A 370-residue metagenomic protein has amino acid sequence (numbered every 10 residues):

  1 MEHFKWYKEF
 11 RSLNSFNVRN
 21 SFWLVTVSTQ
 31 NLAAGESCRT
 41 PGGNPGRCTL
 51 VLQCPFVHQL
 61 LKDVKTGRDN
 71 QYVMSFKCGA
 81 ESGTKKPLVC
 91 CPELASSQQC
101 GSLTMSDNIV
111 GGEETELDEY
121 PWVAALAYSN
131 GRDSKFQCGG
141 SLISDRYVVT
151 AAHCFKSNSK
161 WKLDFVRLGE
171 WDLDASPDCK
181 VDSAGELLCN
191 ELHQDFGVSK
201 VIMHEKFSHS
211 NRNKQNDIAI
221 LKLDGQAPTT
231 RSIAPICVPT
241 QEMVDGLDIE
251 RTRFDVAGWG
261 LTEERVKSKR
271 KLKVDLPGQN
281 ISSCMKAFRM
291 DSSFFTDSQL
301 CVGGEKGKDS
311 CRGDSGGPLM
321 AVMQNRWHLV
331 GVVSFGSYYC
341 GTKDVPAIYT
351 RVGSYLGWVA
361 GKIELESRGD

Functional and structural regions predicted by a protein language model:
F4-D370: Extracellular "complement/coagulation-type" protease architecture
